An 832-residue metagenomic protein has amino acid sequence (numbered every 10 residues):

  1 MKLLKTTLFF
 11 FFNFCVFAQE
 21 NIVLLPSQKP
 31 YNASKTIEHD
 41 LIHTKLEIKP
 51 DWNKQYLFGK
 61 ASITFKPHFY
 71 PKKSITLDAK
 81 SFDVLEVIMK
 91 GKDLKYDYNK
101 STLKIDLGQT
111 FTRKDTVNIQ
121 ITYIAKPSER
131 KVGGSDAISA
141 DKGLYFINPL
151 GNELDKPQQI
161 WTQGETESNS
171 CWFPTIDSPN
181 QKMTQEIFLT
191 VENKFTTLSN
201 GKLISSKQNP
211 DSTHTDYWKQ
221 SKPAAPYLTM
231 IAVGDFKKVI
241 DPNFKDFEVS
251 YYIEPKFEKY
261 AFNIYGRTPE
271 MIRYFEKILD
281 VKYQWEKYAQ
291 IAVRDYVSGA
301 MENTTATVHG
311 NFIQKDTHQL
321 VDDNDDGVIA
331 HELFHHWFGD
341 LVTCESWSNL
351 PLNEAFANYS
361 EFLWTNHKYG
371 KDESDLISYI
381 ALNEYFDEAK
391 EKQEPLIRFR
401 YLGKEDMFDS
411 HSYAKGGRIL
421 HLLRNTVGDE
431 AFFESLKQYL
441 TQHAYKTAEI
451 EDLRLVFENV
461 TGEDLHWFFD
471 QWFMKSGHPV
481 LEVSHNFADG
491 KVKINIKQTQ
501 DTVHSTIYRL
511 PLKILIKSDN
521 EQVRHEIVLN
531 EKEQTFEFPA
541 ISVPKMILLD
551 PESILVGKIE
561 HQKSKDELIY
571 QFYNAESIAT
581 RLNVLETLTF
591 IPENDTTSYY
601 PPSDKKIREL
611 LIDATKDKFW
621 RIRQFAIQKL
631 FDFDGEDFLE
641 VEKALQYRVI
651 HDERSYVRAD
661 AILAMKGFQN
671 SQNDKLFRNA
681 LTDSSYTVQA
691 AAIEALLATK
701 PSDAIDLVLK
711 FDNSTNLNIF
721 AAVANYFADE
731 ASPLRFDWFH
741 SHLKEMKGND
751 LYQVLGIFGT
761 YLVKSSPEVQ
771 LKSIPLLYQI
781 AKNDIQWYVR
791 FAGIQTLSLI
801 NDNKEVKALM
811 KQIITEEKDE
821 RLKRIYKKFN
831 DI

Functional and structural regions predicted by a protein language model:
M1-L24: Bacterial Sec-dependent N-terminal signal peptides
K2, A18, V84, W218 (+4 more regions): Hydrophobic alpha-helical and helix-loop surface patches within well-folded domains that function as non-catalytic
Q19-E286, S410, N425-V427, H443: Acidic/His-enriched low-complexity segments
V191, V239, P255, F334 (+4 more regions): Non-catalytic accessory/interaction domains
S553-G557, R581-P601, D613, R621-E636 (+10 more regions): Structural detector for internal amphipathic alpha-helices that build alpha-solenoid repeat scaffolds
H561-Q571, N594-T615, G635-V649, N670-T682 (+4 more regions): Amphipathic alpha-helical scaffolding segments comprising HEAT/armadillo-like alpha-solenoid repeats
E576-S577, K618-F619, E653-R654, S684-S685 (+5 more regions): Short inter-helical turns and helix N-cap capping residues of alpha-solenoid HEAT/ARM repeat scaffolds
K807-D831: Leucine-rich solenoid repeat scaffolds
